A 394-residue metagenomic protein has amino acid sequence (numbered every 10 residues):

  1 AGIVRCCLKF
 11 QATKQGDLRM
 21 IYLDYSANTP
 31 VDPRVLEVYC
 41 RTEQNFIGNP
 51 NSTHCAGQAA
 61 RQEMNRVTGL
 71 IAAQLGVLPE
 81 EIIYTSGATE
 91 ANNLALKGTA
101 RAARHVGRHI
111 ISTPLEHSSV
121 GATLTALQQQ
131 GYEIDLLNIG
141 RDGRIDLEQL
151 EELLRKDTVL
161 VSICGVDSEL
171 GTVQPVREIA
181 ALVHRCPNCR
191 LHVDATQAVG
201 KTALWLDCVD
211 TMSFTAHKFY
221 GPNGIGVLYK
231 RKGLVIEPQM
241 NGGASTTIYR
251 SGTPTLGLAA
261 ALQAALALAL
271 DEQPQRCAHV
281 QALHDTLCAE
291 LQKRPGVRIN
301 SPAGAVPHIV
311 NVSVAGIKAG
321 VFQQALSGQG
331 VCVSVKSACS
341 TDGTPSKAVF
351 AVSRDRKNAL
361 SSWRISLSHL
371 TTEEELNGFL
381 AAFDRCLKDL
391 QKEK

Functional and structural regions predicted by a protein language model:
R5, K9-K394: Pyridoxal 5′-phosphate
